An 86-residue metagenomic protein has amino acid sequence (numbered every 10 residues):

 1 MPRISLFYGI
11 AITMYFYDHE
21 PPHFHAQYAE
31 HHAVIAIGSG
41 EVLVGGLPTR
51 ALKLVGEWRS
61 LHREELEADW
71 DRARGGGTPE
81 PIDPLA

Functional and structural regions predicted by a protein language model:
M1-E20: Short, charged/polar N-terminal "headpieces" of proteins
S5, A36-G38, L43-V44, P48 (+2 more regions): Generic, ordered loop/turn and secondary-structure boundary motif
G9, E30-H32, G77: Sequence-level motif detector for i,i+2 pairs with an aromatic at +2
A11-T13, V34, P81: Generic structural signal for residues positioned in beta-strands
Y15-R50: A short, structured beta-strand/loop element
L54-A86: C-terminal structural segments of small proteins and small subunits
